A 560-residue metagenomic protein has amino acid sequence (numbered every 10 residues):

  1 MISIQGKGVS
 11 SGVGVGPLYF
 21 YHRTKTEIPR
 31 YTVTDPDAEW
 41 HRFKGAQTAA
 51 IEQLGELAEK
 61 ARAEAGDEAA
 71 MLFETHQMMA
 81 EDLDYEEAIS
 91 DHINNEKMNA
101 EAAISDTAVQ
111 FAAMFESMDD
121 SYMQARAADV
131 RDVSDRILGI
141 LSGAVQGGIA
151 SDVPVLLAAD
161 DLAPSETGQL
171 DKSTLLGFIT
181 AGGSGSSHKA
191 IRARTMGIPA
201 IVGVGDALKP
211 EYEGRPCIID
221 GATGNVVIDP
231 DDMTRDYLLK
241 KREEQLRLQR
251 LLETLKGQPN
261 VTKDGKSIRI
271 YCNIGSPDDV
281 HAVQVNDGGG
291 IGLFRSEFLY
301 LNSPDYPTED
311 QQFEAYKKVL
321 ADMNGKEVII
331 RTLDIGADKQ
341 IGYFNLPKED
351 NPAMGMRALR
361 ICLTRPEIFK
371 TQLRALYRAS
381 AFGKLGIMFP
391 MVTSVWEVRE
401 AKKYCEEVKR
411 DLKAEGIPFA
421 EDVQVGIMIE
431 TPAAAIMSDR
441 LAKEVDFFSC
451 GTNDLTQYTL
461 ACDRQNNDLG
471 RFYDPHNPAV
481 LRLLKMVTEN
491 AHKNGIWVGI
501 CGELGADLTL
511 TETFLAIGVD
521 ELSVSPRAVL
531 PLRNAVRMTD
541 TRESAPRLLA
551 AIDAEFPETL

Functional and structural regions predicted by a protein language model:
M1-D322, V328-I335, R365, Q372-L373 (+5 more regions): Non-catalytic, soluble scaffold/interaction modules
Q249-L560: Conserved alpha/beta-domain cores
